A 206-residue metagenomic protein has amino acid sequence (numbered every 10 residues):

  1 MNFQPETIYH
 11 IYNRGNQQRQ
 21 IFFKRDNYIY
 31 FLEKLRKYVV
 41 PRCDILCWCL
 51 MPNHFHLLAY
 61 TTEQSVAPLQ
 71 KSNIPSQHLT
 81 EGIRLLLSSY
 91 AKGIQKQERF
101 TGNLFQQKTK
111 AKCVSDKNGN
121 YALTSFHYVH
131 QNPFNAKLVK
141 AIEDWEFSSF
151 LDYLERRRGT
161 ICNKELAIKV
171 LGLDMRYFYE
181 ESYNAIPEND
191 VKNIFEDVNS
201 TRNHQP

Functional and structural regions predicted by a protein language model:
M1-C162, L166-P206: Short catalytic/metal-binding and nucleic-acid-binding patches
